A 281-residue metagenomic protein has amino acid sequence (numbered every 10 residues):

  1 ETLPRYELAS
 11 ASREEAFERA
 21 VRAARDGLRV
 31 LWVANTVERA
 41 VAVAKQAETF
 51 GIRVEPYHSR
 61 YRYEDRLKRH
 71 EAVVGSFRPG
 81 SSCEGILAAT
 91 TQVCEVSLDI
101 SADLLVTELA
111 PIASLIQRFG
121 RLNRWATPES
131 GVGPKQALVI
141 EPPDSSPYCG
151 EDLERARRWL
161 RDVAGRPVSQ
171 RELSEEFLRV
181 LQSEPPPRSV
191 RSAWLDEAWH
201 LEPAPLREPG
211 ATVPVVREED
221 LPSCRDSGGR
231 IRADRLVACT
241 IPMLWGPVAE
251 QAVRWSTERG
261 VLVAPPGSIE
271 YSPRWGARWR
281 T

Functional and structural regions predicted by a protein language model:
E1-A44: Conserved interdomain linker/interface between the two RecA-like ATPase lobes of SF2 helicase motors
P4, E84, G133: Residue-level signal for beta-strand positions within conserved beta-sheet cores that form or flank
E18-V21, R25, A42-S76, A102 (+2 more regions): C-terminal helicase lobe and adjacent C-terminal extensions/tails of nucleic-acid helicase motors
G27-R29, I52-R53, C83-G85: Short coil/turn segments at beta-strand junctions that form active-site/ligand-binding loops
T36, S97, R118: Residue-level signal for inorganic ion chemistry
R39, V93-C94, P111: Alpha-helix capping/helix-boundary segments
G80-E95, T107: Conserved two-lobed SF2 helicase motor
